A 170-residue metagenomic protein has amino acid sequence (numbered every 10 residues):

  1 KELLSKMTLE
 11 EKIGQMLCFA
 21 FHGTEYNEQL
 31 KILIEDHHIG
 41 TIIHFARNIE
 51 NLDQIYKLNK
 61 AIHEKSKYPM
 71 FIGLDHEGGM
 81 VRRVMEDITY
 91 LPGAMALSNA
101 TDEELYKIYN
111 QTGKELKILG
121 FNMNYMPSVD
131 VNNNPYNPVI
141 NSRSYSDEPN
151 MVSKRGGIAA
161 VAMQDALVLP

Functional and structural regions predicted by a protein language model:
K1-E25: Boundary/entry segment of secreted carbohydrate-active catalytic domains
L9-I13, I34-D36, K65-S66, Q164-D165: Extracellular/periplasmic catalytic domains that process cell-envelope and extracellular macromolecules
E25-Y26, N132: Flexible loop/turn segments at secondary-structure boundaries
E28-L30: Short acidic active-site motifs
L33-R155: Enzymes and membrane/adaptor proteins characterized by extended Gly/Ser/Thr/Asp/Glu-rich, aromatic-dotted
G157-P170: Phosphate/pyrophosphate-binding betaalpha-module
